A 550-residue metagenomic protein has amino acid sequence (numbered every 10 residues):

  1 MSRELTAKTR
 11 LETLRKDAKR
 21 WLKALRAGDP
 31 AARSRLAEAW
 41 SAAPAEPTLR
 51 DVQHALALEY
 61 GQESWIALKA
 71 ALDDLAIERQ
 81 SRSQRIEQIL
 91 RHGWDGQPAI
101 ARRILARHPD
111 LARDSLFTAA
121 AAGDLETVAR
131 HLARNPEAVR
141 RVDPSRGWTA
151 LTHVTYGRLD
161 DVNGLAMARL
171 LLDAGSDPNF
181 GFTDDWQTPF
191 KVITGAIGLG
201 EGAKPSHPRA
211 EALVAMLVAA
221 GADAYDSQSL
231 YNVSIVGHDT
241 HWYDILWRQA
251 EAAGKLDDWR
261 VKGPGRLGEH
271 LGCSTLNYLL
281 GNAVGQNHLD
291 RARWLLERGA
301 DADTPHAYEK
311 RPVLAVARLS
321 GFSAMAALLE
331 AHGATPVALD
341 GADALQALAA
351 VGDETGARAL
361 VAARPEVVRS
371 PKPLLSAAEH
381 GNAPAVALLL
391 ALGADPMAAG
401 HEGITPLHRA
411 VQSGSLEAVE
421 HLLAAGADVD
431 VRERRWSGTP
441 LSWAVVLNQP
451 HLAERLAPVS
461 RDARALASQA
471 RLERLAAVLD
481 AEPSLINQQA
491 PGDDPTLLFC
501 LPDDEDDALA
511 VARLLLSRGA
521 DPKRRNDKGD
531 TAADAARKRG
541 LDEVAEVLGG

Functional and structural regions predicted by a protein language model:
M1-R102: Intrinsically disordered, low-complexity eukaryotic regions enriched in glycine, serine and charged residues
E46-A71, W294-G333, Q412-L456, D530: Extended, hydrophobic interaction surfaces within ordered domains
E78-H92, R102, H108-L111, S115 (+5 more regions): Ankyrin-repeat-protein effector appendages
R82-R91, L111-T118, R141-R158, G181-G202 (+10 more regions): Ankyrin-repeat boundary/"N-cap" motif
I100, T127, M167, L213 (+10 more regions): Conserved ankyrin/ankyrin-like repeat signature
L105-P109, L132-A138, R169-D177, V214-A222 (+10 more regions): Ankyrin repeat domain, specifically the short helix-to-loop turn at the C-terminus of the second helix of each repeat
T118-D124, H153-G164, K191-P208, N232-T240 (+10 more regions): Ankyrin repeat A-helix N-terminal signature
A302-D303, H408-R432, F499-K528: Ankyrin-repeat and related helical/solenoid repeat scaffolds used for protein-protein interactions
